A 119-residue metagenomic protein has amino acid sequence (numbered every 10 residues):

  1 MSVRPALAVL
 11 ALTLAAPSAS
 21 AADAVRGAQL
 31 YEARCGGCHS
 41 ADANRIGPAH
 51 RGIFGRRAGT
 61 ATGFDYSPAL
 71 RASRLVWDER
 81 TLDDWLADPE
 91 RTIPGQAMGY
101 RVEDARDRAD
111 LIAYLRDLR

Functional and structural regions predicted by a protein language model:
M1-P5: Positively charged n-region of N-terminal signal peptides that target proteins for export
A6-A15: Bacterial N-terminal signal peptides
A15-A22: N-terminal signal peptide c-region/cleavage motif recognized by signal peptidases
A22-R45, H50: Sequence/structural segment immediately N-terminal to covalent heme-attachment motifs in c-type and related
A24, A28, A43, L75 (+2 more regions): Solvent-exposed, acidic/flexible segments
A24, P48-P68: Short glycine/threonine-rich turn/loop motifs
G63-D83: Short Fe-S-cluster ligation motifs
D78-R119: C-terminal capping alpha-helices of c-type cytochrome domains
